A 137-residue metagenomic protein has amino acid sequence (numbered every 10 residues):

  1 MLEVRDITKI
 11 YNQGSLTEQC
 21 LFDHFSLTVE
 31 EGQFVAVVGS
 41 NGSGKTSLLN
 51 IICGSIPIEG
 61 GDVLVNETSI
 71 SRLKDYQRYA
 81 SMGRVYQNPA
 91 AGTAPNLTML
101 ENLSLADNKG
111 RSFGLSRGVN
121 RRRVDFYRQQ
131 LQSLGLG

Functional and structural regions predicted by a protein language model:
M1-V4, K9-H24, K74: A short, flexible loop at the N-terminus of ABC-type nucleotide-binding domains that lies
F25-A36: Pre-Walker A (P-loop) beta-loop-beta motif of ABC nucleotide-binding domains
V38-S40: The feature captures the beta-strand-to-loop junction immediately N-terminal to the Walker
C53: Helix-to-loop junction immediately C-terminal to a conserved catalytic motif
G61-S69, L131: Conserved ABC transporter NBD signature motif
S69-G83, A91, F113-N120: ABC ATPase NBD coupling module
N96-S112: Q-loop/switch helix immediately C-terminal to the Walker
G118-G137: Conserved ABC ATPase "signature" region
